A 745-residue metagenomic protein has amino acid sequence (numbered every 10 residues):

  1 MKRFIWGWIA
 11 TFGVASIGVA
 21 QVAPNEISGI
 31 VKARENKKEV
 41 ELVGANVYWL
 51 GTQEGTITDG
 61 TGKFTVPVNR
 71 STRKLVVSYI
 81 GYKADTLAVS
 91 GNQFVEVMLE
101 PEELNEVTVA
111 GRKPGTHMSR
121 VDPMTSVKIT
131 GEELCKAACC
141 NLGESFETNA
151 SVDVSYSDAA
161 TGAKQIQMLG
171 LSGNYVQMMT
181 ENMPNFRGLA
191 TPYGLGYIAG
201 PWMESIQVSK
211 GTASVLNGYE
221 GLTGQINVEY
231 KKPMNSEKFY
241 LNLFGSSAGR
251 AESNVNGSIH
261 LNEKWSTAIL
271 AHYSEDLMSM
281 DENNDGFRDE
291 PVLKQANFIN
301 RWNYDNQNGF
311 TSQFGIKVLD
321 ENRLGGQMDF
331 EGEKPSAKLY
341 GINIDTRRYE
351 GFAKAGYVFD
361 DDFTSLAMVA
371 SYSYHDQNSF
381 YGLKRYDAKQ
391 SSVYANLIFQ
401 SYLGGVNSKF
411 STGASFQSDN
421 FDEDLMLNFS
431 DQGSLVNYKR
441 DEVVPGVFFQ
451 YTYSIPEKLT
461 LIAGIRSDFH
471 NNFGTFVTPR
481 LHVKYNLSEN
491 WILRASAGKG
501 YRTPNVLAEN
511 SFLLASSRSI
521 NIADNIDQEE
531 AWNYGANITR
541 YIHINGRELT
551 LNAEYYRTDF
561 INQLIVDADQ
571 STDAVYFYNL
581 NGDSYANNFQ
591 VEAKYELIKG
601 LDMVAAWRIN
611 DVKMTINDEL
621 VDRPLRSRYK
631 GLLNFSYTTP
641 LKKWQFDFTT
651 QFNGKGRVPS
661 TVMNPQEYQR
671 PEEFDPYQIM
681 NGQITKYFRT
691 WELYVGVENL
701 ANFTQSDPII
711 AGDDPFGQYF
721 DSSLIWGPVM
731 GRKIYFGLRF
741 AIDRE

Functional and structural regions predicted by a protein language model:
I30-K38, V43-L50, S78-Y82, S90-C135 (+2 more regions): Short, acidic, small-residue-rich periplasmic hinge/interaction motif at the N-terminus of Gram-negative outer-membrane
F64-P67, Q165, M183-K210, F298: Short acidic/polar hinge/loop motifs at secondary-structure boundaries that mediate gating or recognition
Q93-M98, L142-S145, K164-Q167, M179 (+5 more regions): N-terminal periplasmic accessory domains that precede and gate Gram-negative outer-membrane beta-barrel machines
G143-P184: Extracytoplasmic beta-strand/coil segments of soluble accessory domains associated with Gram-negative outer-membrane
D276-N297, N303-L366, Y372-S391: Flexible loop and strand-edge segments within Gram-negative outer membrane beta-barrel domains
A367-S371, H375-S379, N486, I492-R494 (+2 more regions): Membrane-embedded beta-barrel scaffold of Gram-negative outer-membrane proteins
P456, L551, Y555-D559, N579-T661 (+1 more regions): Gram-negative outer-membrane beta-barrel transporters
M603, F652-T661, T685-E745: C-terminal beta-signal and adjacent terminal beta-strands/loops of Gram-negative outer-membrane beta-barrel proteins
